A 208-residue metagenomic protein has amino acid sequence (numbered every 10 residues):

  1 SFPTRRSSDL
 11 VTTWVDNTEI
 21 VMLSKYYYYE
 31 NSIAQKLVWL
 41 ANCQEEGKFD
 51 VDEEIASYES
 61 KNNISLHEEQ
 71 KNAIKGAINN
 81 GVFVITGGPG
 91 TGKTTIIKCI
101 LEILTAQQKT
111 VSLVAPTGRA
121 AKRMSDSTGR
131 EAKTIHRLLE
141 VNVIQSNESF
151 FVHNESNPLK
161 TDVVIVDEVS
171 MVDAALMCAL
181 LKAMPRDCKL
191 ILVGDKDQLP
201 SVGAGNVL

Functional and structural regions predicted by a protein language model:
S1, R5-L208: Conserved ATP-binding/catalytic motifs of P-loop helicase motor domains
